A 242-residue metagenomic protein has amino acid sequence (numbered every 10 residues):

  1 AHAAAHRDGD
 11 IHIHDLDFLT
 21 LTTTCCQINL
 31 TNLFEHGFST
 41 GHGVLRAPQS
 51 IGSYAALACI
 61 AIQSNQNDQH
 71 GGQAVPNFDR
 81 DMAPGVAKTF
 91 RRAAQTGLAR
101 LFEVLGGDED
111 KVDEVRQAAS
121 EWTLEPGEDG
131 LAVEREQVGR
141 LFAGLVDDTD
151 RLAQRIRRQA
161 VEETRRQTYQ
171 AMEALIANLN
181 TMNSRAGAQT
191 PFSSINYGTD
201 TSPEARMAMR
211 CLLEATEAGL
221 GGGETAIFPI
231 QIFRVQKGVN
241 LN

Functional and structural regions predicted by a protein language model:
A1-N242: Conserved catalytic cores of very large enzyme subunits
